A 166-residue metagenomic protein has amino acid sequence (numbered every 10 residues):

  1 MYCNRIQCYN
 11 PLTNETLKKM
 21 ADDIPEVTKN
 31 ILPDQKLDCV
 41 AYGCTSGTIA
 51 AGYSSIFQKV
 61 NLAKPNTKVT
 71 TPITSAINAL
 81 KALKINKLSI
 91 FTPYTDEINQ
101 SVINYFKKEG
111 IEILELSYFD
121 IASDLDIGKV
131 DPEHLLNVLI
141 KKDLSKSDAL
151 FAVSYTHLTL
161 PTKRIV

Functional and structural regions predicted by a protein language model:
M1-E26, F91-D131: N-terminal glycine-rich anion-binding loop in soluble enzyme alpha/beta folds
A21-Q35, L136-K146: Short, well-structured alpha-helical segments in soluble
L37-G43, S89-I90, S147-S154: Periplasmic-binding protein-like
C39-G43, I49-A63: Glycine/small-residue-rich loop that forms an oxyanion/phosphate-binding "nest" at active or ligand-binding sites
A41-Y42, K68-P72, E115, F151-A152: General beta-strand structural signal in soluble alpha/beta enzymes
F57-L80: Short, acidic/small-residue loops that bind anionic groups at enzyme active sites
T71-S75, V130-L139: Active-site glycine-rich loop that binds ribose-phosphate moieties when present
T156-T162: Conserved small/polar residues in nucleotide/adenosyl-binding loops
